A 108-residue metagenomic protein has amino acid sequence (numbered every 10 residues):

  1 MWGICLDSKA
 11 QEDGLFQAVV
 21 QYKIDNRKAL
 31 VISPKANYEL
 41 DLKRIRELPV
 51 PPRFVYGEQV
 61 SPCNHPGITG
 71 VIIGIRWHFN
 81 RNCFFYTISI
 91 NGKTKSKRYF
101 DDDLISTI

Functional and structural regions predicted by a protein language model:
W2-L40, Y56, C63-I108: Basic/aromatic-rich interaction segments and small domains that mediate binding to polyanionic partners
R46-P49: A structural connector/turn signal
P51-F54: Short, well-ordered loop/turn sites that connect or cap secondary structure elements
